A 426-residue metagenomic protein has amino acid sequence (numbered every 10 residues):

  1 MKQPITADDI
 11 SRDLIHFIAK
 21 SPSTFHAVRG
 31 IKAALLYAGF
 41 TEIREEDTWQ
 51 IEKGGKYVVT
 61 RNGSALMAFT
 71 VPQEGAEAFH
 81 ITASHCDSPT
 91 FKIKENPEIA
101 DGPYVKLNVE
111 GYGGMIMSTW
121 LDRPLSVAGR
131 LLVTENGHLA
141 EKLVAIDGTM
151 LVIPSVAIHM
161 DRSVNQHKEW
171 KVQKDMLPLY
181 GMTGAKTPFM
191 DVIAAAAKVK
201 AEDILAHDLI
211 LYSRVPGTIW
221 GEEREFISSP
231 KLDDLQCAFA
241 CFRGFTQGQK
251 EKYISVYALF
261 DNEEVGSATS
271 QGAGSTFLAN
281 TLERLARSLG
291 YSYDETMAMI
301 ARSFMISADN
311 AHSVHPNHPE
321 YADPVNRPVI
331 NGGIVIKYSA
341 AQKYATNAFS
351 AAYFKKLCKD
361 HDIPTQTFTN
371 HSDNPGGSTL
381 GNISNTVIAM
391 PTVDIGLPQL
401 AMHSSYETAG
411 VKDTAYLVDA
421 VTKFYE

Functional and structural regions predicted by a protein language model:
M1-E426: N-terminal hydrophobic/helix-forming segments and targeting peptides
